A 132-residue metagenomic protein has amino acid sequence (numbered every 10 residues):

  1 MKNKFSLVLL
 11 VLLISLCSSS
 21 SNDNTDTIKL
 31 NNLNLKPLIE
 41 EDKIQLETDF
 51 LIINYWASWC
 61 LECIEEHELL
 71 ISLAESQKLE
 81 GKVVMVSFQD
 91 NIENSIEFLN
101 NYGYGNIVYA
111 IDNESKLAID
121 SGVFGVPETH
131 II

Functional and structural regions predicted by a protein language model:
K2-L10: Sec-dependent signal peptide recognition, specifically the positively charged N-region followed immediately by
I14-L16: C-terminal motif of bacterial Sec signal peptides marking the signal peptidase cleavage site
S18-I44: N-terminal "domain-start" segment that seeds a small globular fold
D42-I64: Short active-site neighborhood of thiol/selenol oxidoreductases, capturing the structured segment around
I52-I53, V83, T129: Hydrophobic beta-strand anchors of alpha/beta hydrolase catalytic cores
E65-Y102, N113-I119: Structural microenvironment flanking redox-active thiols in thiol-disulfide oxidoreductases
G81, I107-V108: Short, conserved active-site loop motifs that form the nucleotide-linked donor/cofactor pocket
N101-N106, D112-I132: Thiol/disulfide oxidoreductase modules built on the thioredoxin-like
